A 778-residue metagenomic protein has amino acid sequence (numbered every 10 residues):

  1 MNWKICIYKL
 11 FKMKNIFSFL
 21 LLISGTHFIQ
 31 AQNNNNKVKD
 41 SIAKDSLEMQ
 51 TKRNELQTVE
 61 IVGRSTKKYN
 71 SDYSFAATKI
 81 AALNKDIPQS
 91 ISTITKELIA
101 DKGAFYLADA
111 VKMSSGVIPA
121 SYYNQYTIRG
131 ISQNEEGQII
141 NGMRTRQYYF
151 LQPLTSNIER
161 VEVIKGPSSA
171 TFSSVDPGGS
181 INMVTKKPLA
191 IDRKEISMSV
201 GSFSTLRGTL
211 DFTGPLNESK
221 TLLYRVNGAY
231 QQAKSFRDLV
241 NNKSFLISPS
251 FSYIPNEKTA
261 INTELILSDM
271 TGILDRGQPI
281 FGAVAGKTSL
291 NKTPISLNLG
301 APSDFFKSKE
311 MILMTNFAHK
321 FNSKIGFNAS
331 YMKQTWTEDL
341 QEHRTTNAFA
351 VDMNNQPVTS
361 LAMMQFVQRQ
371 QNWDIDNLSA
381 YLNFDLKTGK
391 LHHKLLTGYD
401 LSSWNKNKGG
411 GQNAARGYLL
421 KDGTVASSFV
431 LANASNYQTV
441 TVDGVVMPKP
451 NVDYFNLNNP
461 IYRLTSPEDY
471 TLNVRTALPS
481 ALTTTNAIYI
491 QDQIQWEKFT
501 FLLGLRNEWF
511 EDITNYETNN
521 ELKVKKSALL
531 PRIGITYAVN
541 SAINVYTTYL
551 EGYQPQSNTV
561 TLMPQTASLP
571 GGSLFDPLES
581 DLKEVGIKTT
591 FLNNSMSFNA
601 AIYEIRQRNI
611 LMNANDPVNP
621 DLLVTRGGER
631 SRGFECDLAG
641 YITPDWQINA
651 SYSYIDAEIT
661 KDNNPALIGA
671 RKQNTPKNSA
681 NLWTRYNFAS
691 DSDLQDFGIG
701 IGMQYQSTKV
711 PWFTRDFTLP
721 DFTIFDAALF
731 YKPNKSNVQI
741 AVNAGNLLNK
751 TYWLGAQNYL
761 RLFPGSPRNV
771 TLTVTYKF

Functional and structural regions predicted by a protein language model:
E55-I191, V585: Acidic, small-polar-rich N-terminal luminal/periplasmic segments of exported/outer-membrane proteins
N157-E159, A170-I247, P255-T259, M311 (+1 more regions): Outer-membrane beta-barrel translocator/receptor signature
D211-D238, N242-S248, S308-L386, T483-N515 (+3 more regions): Surface-exposed extracellular loop regions of Gram-negative outer-membrane beta-barrel proteins
Q231, S235, S250-K320, T335-W373 (+3 more regions): Acidic/polar loop-and-plug regions of large Gram-negative outer-membrane beta-barrel proteins
I254-N256, W373, H392-W404, G409-Q412 (+2 more regions): Structural signature of Gram-negative outer-membrane beta-barrels, strongest in the C-terminal barrel of TonB-dependent
K320, G326-M332, W336-E342, D576-F634 (+3 more regions): Membrane-embedded beta-barrel scaffold of Gram-negative outer-membrane proteins
V367, Q371, N383, K394-L395 (+3 more regions): Conserved C-terminal beta-signal and adjacent last beta-strands/turns of outer-membrane beta-barrel proteins
E604-R606, T625-W712, T775-K777: Gram-negative outer-membrane beta-barrel transporters
